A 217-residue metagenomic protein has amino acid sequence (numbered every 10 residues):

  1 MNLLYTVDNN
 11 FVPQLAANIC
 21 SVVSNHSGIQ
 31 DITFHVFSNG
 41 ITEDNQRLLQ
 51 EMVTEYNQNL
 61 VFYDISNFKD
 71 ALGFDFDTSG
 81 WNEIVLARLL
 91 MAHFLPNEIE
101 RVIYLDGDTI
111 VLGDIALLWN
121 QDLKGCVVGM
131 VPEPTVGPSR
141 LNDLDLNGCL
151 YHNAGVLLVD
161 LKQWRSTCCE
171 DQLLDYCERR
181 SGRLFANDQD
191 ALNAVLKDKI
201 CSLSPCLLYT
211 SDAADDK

Functional and structural regions predicted by a protein language model:
M1-V7, P13: N-proximal low-complexity "stem/linker" segments adjacent to membrane-targeting elements
V12-H26: Histidine-anchored nucleotide/phosphate-binding helix
T33, S38-Y63: Acidic donor-binding segment of Leloir-type glycosyltransferases
Y56-L90: Active-site-proximal specificity loops/subdomain of glycosyltransferases
V102: Short aromatic/hydrophobic "clamp" motif used to bind/position activated sugar donors
G113-P138: Conserved donor-nucleotide/metal-binding helix-loop-beta segment in metal-dependent transferases, i.e., the alpha-helix
W164-R183, C201-L203: Catalytic core of tubulin tyrosine ligase-like
Y209-K217: Single conserved hydrophobic/aromatic residue that forms the stacking wall/gate of nucleotide- or nucleobase-binding
